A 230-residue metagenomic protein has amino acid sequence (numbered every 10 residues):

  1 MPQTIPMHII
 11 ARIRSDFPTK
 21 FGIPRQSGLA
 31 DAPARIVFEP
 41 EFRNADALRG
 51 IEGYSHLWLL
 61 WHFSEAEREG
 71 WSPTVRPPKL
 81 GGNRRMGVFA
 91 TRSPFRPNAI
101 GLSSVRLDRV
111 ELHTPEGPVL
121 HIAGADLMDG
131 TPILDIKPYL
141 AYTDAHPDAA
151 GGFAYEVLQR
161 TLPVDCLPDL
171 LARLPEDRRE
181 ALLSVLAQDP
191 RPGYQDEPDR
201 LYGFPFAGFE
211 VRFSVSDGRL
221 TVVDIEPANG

Functional and structural regions predicted by a protein language model:
M1-I100, L112-H121, A125-G230: Mixed-charge, low-complexity intrinsically disordered regions
V105-E111: Conserved positions in beta-strands of structured domains
